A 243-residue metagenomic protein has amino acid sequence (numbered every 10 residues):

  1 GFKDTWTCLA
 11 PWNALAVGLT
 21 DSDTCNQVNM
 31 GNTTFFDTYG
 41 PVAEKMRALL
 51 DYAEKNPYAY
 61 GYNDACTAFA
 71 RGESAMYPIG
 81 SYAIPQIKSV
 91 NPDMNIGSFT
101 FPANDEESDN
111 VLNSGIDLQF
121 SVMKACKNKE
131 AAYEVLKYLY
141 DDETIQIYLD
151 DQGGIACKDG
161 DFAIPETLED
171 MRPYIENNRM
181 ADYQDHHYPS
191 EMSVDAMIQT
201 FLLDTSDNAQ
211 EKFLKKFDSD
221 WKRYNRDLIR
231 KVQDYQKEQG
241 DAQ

Functional and structural regions predicted by a protein language model:
G1-G31, S74: Extracytoplasmic/periplasmic solute-binding protein
N13, A43-L50, C66, A70 (+7 more regions): Non-transmembrane alpha-helical segments in soluble domains of secreted/periplasmic/extracellular proteins
V28-Y58, F101: Glycine-centered hinge/linker elements that transmit conformational signals in sensory and ligand-binding systems
P57-R71: Short helix-initiation/N-cap motifs at beta->coil->alpha
Y62, I79-I84, I116-L118: Beta->alpha turn/N-cap motifs
R71-I79, M94: Alpha-to-beta junction loops
S89-Q152: Extracytoplasmic/periplasmic substrate-recognition and gating elements
R179-Q243: Conserved C-terminal helix/tail region of periplasmic/extracytoplasmic solute-binding proteins
